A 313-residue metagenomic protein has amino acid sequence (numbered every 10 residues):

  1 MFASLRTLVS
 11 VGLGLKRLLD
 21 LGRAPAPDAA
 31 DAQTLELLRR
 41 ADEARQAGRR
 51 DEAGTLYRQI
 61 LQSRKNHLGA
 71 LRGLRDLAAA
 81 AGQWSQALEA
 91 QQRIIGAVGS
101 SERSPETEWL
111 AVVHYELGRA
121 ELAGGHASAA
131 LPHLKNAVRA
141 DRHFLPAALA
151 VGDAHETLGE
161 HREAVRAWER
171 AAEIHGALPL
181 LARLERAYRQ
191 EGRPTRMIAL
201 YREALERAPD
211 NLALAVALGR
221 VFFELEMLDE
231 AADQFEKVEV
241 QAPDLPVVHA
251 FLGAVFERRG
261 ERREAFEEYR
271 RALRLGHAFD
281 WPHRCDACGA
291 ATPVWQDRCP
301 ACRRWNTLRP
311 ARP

Functional and structural regions predicted by a protein language model:
A24-S63, A79-A80, V113-A129: Alpha-helical segment of the N-proximal tetratricopeptide repeat
A26-P27, A97-E108: Flexible helix-coil transition and linker loops at the boundaries of alpha-helical arrays
K65, G99, R142, H175-G176 (+3 more regions): Short coil turns that delineate tetratricopeptide repeat
